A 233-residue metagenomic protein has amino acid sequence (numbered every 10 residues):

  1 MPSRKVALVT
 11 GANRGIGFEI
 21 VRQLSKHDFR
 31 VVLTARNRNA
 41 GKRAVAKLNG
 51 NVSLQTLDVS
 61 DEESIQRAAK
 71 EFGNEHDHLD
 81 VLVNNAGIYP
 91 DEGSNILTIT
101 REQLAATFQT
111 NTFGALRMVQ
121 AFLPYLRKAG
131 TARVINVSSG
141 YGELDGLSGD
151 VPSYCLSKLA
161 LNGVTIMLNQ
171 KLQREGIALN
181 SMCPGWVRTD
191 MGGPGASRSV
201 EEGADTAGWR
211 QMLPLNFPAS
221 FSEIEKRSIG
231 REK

Functional and structural regions predicted by a protein language model:
P2-V32: Canonical Rossmann dinucleotide-binding motif of NAD(H)/NADP(H)-dependent dehydrogenases/reductases, specifically
H27-R43: Conserved glycine-rich Rossmann-like NAD(P)H-binding loop of the short-chain dehydrogenase/reductase
R38, T56-K70, R101: The beta1-alpha1 cofactor-binding region of Rossmann-like NAD(H)/NADP(H)-dependent oxidoreductases
G50, E71-N84, P90-E92: A glycine-rich helix->loop->beta "capping" turn within Rossmann-like NAD(P)(H)-dependent oxidoreductase domains
V83, M118-F122, L126, V164-T165: Hydrophobic positions on the long internal alpha-helix of Rossmann-like NAD(P)-dependent oxidoreductase domains
I88-F108, R127-R174: Catalytic loop of short-chain dehydrogenase/reductase
R174, S181-P184, T189, G193-K233: C-terminal helical subdomain
